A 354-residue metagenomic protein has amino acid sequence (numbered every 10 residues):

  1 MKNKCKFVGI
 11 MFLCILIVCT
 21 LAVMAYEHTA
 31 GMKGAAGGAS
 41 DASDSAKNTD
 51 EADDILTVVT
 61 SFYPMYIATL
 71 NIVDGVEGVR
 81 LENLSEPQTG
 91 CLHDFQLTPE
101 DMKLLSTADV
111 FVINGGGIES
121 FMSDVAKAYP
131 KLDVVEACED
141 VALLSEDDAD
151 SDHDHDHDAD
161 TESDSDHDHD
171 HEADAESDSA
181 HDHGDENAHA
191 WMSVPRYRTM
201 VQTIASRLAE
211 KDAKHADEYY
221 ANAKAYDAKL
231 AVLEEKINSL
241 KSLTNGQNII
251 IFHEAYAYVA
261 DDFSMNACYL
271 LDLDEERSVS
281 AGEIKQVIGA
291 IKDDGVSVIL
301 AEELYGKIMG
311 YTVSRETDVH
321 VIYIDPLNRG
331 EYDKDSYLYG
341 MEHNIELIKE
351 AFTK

Functional and structural regions predicted by a protein language model:
K2-K354: Extracytoplasmic metal-acquisition and chelation regions
